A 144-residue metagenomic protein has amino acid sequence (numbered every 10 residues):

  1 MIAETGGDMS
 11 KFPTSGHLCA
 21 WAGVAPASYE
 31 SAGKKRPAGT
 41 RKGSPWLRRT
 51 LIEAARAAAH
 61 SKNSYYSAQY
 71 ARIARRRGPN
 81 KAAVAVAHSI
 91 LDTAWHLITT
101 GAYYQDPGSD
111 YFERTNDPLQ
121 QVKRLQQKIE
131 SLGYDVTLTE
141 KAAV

Functional and structural regions predicted by a protein language model:
M1-A82, R114-T115: Phosphate-backbone recognition surface of nucleic-acid-processing proteins
A32-P37, Q69-V144: Low-complexity, acidic/Ser/Thr- and charged residue-rich accessory regions of DNA metabolism proteins
